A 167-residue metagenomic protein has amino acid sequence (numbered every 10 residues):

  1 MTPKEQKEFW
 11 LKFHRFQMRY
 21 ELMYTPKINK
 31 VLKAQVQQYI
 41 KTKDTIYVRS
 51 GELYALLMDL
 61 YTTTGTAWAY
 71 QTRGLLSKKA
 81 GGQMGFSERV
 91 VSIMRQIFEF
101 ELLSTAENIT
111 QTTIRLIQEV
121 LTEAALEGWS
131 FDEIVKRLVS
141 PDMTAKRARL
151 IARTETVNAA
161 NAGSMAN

Functional and structural regions predicted by a protein language model:
M1-M143, R147: N-terminal leader/targeting and assembly helices and adjacent pre-domain segments
M143, R147-N167: Acidic, glycine-rich two-metal-ion catalytic cores of nucleic acid-processing enzymes
